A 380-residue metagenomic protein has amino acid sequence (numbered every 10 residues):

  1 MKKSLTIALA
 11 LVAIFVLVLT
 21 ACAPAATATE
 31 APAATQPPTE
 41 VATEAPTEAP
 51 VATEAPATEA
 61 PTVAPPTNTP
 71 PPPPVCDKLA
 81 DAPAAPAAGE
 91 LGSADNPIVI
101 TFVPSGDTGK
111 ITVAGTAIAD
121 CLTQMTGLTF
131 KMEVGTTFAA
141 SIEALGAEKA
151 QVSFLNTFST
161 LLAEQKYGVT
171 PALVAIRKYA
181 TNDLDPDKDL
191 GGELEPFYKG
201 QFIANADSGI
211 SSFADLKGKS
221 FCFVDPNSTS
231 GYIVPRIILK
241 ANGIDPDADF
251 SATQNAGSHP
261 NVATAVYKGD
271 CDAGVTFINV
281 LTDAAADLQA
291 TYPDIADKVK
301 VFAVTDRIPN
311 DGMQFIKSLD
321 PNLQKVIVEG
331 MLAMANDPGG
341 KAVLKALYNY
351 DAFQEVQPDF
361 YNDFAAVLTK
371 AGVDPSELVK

Functional and structural regions predicted by a protein language model:
A10-T20: Bacterial N-terminal signal peptides
L19-A31: Bacterial lipoprotein signal-peptidase II cleavage site
P37, A60, N68-A117, L319-K380: An extracytoplasmic/periplasmic, membrane-proximal ligand-sensing/linker region
A42, A64-S208: Short, glycine-/small- and polar/acidic-enriched structural segments that line small-molecule recognition paths
D95-M125, K131, G135, F158 (+6 more regions): Bilobed "Venus flytrap"/periplasmic-binding protein-like clamshell domains and structurally analogous long
V103, I176-K188, P196-K199, T253-A256 (+3 more regions): Periplasmic-binding protein-like
T157-G168, P235-A241, Y267, D272-A296: A ligand-binding cleft/hinge motif common to bilobed small-molecule-binding domains
A163-L190, P246, A284-F302, A371 (+1 more regions): Ligand-binding "clamshell"
